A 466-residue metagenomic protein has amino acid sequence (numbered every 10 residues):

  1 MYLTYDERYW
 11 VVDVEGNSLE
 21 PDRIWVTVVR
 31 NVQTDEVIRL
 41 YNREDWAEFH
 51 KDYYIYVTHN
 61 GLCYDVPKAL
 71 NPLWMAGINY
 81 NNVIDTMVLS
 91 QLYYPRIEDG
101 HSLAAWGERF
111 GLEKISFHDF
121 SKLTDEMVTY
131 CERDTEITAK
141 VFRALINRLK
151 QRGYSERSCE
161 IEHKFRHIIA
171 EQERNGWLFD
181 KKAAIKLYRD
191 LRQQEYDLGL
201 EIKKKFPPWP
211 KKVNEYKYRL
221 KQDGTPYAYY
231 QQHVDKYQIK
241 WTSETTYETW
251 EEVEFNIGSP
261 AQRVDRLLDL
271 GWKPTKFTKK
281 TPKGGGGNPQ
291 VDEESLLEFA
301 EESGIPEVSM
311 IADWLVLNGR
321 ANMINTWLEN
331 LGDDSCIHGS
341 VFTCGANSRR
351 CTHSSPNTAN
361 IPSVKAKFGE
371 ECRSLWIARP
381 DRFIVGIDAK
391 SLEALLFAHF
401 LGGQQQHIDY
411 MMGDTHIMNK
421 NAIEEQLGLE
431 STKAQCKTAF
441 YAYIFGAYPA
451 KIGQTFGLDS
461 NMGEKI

Functional and structural regions predicted by a protein language model:
M1-E15, E20, V26, E126 (+6 more regions): Conserved "right-hand" nucleotidyltransferase catalytic core of DNA-directed polymerases
Y9-V11, I55-Y56, N81, I384: Hydrophobic "anchor" residues on beta-strands that sit immediately upstream of conserved functional sites
E20-W25, V29-Y41, Y54-Q151, C159-I169 (+1 more regions): Active-site-proximal helix-loop-helix substrate-binding element of RNase H-like nuclease domains
D22-V26, G386, E393-Q426: Metal-dependent catalytic core segments for phosphate chemistry
E44-K51: Short amphipathic alpha-helix with an adjacent loop that forms part of the alpha/beta core around
A76-Y80, Y196, W272-K279, L401-G413: Cytochrome P450 catalytic domain signature, combining two hallmark sequence patches
E425-K433: Short, basic (Lys/Arg/His-rich) helix/loop patches that form interaction surfaces in the mid-to-C-terminal regions
A434-F445: Short, amphipathic alpha-helical "recognition" segments used to contact nucleic acids or chromatin
